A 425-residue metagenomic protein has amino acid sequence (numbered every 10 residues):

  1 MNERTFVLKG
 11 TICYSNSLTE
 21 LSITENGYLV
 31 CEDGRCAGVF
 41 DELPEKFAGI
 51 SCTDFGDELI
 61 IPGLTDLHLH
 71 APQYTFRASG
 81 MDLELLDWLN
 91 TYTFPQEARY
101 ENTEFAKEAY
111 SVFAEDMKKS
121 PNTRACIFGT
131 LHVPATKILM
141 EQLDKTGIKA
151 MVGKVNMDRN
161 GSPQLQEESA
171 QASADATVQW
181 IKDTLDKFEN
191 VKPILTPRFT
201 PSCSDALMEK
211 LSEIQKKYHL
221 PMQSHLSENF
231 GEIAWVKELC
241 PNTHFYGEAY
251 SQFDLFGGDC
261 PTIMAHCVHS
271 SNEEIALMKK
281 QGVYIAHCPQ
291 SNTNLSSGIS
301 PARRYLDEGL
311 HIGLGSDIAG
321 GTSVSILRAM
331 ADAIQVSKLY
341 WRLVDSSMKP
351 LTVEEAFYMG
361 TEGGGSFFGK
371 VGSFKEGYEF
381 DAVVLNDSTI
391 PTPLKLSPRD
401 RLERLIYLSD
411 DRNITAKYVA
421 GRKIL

Functional and structural regions predicted by a protein language model:
M1-F47, L59: N-terminal metal-binding scaffold of metallo-dependent hydrolase/deaminase domains
N2-K9, E45-W88, S111, K118-K119: Replace "His-x-His-based motif
T11, L29, G34, D57 (+16 more regions): Divalent metal-coordination and catalytic microenvironments
T11, Q252-G258, R303-P391: His/Asp/Glu-enriched, well-ordered alpha-helical/loop segment that forms or immediately abuts the divalent-metal
Y14-S17, E379-L425: C-terminal cap of metal-dependent C-N hydrolases
R77-E108, R159-Q171, N229-D259, D332-L351: Active-site gating loops and adjacent loop-to-helix segments of metal-dependent hydrolytic enzymes
R77-I148, S173-K187: Alpha-helical scaffold segments that flank or form the walls of functional sites
P134, I138-V268: Metal-coordinating catalytic core of metallo-dependent amide/deamination hydrolases
